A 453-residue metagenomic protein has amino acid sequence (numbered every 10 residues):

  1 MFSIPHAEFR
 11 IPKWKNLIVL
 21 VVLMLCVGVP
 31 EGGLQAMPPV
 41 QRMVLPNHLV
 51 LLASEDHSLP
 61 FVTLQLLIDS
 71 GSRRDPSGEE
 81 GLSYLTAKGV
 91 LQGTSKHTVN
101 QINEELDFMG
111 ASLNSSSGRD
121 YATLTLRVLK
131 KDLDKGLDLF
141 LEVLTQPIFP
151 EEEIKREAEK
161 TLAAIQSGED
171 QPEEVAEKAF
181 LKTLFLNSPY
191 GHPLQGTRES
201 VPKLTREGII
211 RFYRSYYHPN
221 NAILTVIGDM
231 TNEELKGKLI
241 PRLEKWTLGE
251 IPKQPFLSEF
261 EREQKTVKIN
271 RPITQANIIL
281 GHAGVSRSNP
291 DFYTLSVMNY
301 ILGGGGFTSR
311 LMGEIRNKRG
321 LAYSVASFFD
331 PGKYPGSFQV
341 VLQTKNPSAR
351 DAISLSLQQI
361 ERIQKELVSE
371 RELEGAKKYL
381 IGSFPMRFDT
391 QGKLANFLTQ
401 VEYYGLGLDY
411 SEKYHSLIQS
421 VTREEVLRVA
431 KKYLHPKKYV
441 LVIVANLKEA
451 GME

Functional and structural regions predicted by a protein language model:
M1-N16, L25, V29-G33: Short, basic, low-complexity termini and linkers enriched in Ser/Thr/Gly/Pro that act as targeting/leader peptides
M37-V40, Q65-R127, G305-L321: M16/MPP (pitrilysin/insulinase) zinc-metallopeptidase core fold and M16-derived inactive scaffolds
H48, L66, Y84-T86, L106 (+15 more regions): Buried hydrophobic packing residues in well-ordered domains
Q92-K96, R127-A158, G305, D330-R387: M16/insulysin-pitrilysin zinc metalloprotease superfamily fold
E169-H218, L239, A326, P331 (+1 more regions): Scaffold signal of the M16-like zinc-metallopeptidase fold and its non-catalytic homologs
L186, Y190, L194, N220-S286 (+1 more regions): An aromatic/glycine/proline-enriched structural segment found at the starts of mature extracellular/organellar domains
I223-G228, Q339-L342, R371-E453: C-terminal regions of mature proteins
I279-A283, G303-T344: A structural supersecondary motif
